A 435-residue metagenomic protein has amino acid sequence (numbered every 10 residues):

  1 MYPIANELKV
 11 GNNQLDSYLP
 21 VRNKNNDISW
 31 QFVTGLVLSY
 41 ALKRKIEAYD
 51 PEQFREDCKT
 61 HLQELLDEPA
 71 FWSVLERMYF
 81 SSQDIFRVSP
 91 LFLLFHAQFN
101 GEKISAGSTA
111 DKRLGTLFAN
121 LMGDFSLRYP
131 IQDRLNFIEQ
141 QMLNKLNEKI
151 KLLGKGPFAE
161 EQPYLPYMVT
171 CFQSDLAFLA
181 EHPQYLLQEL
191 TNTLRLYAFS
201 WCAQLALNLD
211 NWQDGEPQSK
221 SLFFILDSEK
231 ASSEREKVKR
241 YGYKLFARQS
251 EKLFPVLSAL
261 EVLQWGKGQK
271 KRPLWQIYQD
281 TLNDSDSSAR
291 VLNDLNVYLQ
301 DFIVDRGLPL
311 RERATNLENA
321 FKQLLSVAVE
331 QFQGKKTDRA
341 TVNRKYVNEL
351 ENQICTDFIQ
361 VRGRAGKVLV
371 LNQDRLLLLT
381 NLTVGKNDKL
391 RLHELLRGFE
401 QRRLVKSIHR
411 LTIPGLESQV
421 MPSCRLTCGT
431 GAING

Functional and structural regions predicted by a protein language model:
Y2-N211: An N-terminal, globular interaction/scaffold subdomain
Y49, Q53, L66, T109 (+12 more regions): Alpha-helix boundary/N-cap detector
E189-R311: Long, internal scaffold/assembly segments composed of regular secondary structure
S287-V370: Long, low-complexity, charged/polar intrinsically disordered regions in eukaryotic proteins
N348-D374, P414-G435: Charged low-complexity interaction tracts in eukaryotic proteins
L371-K389: Positively charged, polyanion-binding regions of nucleic-acid-associated proteins
D388-R402: Short acidic, hydrophobic short linear motifs in intrinsically disordered regions
V405-L416: Short amphipathic alpha-helical interaction segments
